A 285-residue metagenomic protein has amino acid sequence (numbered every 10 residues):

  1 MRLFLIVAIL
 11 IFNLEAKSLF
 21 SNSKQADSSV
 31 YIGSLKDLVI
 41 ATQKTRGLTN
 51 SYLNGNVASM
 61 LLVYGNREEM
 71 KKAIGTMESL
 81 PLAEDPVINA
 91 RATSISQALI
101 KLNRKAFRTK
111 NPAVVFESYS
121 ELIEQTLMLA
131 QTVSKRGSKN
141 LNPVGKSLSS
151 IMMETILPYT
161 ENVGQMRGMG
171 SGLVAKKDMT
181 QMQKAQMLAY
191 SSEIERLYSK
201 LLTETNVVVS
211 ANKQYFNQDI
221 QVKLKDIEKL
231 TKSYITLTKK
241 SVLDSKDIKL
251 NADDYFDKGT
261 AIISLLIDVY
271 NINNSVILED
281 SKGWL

Functional and structural regions predicted by a protein language model:
L3-F12: Sec-dependent N-terminal signal peptides
A16-L285: Hydrophobic alpha-helical segments
